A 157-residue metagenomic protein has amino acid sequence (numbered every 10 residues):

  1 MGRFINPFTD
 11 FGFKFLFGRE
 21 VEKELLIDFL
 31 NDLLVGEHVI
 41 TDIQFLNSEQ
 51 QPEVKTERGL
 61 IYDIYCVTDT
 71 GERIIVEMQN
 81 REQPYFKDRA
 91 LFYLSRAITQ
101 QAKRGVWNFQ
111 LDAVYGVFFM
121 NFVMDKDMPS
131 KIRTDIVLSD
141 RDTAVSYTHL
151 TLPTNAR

Functional and structural regions predicted by a protein language model:
M1-L150: Elongated, amphipathic alpha-helical interaction scaffolds
H149-R157: Single conserved hydrophobic/aromatic residue that forms the stacking wall/gate of nucleotide- or nucleobase-binding
